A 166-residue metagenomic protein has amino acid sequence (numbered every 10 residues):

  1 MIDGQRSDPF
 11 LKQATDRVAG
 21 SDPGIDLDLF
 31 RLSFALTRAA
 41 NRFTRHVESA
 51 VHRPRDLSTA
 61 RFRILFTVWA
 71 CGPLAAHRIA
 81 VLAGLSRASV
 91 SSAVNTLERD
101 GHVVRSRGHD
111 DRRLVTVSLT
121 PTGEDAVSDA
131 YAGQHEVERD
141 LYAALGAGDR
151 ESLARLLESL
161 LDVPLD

Functional and structural regions predicted by a protein language model:
M1-R53: N-terminal leader segment of winged-helix/HTH proteins
N41, F66-A70, E158: Short, locally clustered residues in the helix-turn-helix/winged-helix DNA-binding domain
R53, V81, R99: Alpha-helical residues within the helix-turn-helix
R61-L65: Short alpha-helical "packing" element that flanks the helix-turn-helix/winged-helix DNA-binding module
C71-A75: Short capping segments at the starts of secondary-structure elements
S86-S89: Helix-turn-helix DNA-binding motif, specifically the short coil turn and the N-cap/start of the second
N95-R155: Charged, amphipathic alpha-helical coiled-coil/dimerization segments
E151-D166: Exposed, interaction-prone assembly regions rather than primary DNA-binding/catalytic cores
